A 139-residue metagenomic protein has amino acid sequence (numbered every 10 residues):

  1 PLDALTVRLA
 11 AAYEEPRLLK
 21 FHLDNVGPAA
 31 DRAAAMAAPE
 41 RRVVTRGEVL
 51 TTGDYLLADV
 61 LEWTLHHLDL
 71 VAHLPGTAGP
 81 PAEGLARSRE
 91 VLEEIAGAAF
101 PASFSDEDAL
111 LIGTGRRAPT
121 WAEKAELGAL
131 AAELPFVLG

Functional and structural regions predicted by a protein language model:
P1-L9: A basic- and aromatic-enriched beta-loop-alpha substructure that forms the phosphate/nucleotide- and DNA/RNA-contacting
A11-K20, D24, A33-G139: Structured surface interface patches that mediate subunit assembly and partner/cofactor docking
